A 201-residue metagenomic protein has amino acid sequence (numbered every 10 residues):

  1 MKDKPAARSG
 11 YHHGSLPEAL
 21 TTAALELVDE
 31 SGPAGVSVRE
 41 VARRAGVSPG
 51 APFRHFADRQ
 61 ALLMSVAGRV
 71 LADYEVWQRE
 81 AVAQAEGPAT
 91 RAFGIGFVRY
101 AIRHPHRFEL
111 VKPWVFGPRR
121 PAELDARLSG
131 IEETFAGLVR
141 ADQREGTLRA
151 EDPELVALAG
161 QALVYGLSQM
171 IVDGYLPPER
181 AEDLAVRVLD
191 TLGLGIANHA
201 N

Functional and structural regions predicted by a protein language model:
M1-S15, A200-N201: N-terminal intrinsically disordered/low-complexity leader segments
L16-A19, A23, L27-A61, S65: Helix-turn-helix
A19, V28, L63-V70, V111 (+2 more regions): Alpha-helical DNA-contacting segments of helix-turn-helix folds
T22, G68, G87-H106, E154-L158 (+2 more regions): Amphipathic alpha-helical segments that line or abut small-molecule/effector binding pockets and mediate allosteric
G68-A92, D125-G130: Amphipathic alpha-helical linker/stalk segments
Y100, L110-K112, R119-E145, E154-L158 (+2 more regions): Amphipathic alpha-helical packing segments from all-alpha helical-bundle domains
L110, A141, Q161-E179, G193-N201: Amphipathic C-terminal alpha-helical segment
